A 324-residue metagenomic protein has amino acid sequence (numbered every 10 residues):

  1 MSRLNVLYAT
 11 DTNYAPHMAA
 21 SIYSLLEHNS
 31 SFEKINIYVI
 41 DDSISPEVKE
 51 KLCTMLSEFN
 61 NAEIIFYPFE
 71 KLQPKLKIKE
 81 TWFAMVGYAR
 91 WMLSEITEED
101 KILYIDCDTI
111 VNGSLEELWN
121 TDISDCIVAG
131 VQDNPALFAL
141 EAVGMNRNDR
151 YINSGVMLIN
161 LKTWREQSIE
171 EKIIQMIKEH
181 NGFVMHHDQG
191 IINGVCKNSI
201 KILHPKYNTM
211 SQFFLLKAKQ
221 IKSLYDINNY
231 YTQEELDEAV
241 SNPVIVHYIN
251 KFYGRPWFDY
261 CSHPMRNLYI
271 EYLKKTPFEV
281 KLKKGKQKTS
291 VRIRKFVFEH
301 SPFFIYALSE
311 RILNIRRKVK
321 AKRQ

Functional and structural regions predicted by a protein language model:
M1-L4, T10, E166-Q324: A glycosyltransferase accessory/donor-loop signature
M1-Y23: N-proximal low-complexity "stem/linker" segments adjacent to membrane-targeting elements
S24-E33: Short, acidic, metal-binding catalytic loop of nucleotide-sugar glycosyltransferases
I35-D42, G130: Short internal beta-strands
S43-E47: A conserved acidic beta->alpha catalytic loop
V48-K49, M55-E95: Active-site-proximal specificity loops/subdomain of glycosyltransferases
F66-L72, V86-A136, Y151, V156-I159: GT-A fold catalytic core of metal-dependent nucleotide-sugar glycosyltransferases, centered on the diacidic
V156-S168: Conserved nucleotide-sugar donor-binding and metal-coordinating catalytic region shared by glycosyltransferases
